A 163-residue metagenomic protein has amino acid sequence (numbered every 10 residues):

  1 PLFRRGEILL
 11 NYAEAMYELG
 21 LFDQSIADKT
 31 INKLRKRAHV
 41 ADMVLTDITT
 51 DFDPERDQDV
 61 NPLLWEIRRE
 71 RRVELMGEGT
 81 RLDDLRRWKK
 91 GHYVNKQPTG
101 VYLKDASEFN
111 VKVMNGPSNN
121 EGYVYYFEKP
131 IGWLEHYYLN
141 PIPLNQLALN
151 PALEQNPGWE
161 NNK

Functional and structural regions predicted by a protein language model:
P1-K163: Acidic/polar-rich alpha-helix caps and helix-coil junctions
